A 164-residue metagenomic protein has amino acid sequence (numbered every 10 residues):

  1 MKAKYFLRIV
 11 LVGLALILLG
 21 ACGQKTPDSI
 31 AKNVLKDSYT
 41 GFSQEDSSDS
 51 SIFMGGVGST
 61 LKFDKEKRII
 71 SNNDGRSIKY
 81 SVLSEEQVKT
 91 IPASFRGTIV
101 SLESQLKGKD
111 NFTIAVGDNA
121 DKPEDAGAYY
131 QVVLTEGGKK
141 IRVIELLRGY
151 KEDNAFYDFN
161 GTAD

Functional and structural regions predicted by a protein language model:
K2-V10: Bacterial N-terminal signal peptides that target proteins for export
L18-A21: C-terminal motif of bacterial Sec signal peptides marking the signal peptidase cleavage site
Q24-T40, F63: N-terminal helix-cap/turn-to-beta initiation motif at the start of protein domains
K36-D37, V57-G58, G108: A glycine-biased structural micro-motif
T40-N73: Post-signal-peptide N-terminal segment of Sec-exported extracytoplasmic proteins
Q44-S48, I69-L134: Contiguous, well-ordered beta-strand patches that form the walls/edges of small beta-barrel/beta-sandwich domains
G55-V57, E124-Y130, R142-I144, D153-D158: Short, surface-exposed coil-to-beta transition loops
S77-Q87, E136-D164: Edge beta-strand at a domain terminus
